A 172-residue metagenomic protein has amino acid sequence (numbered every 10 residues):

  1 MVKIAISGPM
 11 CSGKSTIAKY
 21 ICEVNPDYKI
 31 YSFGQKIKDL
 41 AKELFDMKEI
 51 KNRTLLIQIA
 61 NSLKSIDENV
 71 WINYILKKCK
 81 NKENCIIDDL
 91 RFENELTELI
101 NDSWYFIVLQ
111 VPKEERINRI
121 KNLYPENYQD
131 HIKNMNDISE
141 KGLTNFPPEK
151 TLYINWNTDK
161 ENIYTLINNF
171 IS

Functional and structural regions predicted by a protein language model:
M1-I4: Extreme N-terminal starter segment of soluble prokaryotic enzymes
P9: P-loop (Walker A) phosphate-binding loop of NTP-binding proteins
K14: Conserved lysine of the Walker
I17: Hydrophobic positions on the alpha1 helix immediately C-terminal to the Walker A/P-loop
Y20: Active-site signature of alpha/beta-hydrolase-fold catalytic machinery across serine- and Asp/Cys-nucleophile hydrolases
V24, K29, L76-Y124: ATP-dependent NMP and nucleoside kinases share a basic, alpha-helical "lid"
S32-C85, R91-N94: ATP-dependent small-molecule kinase phosphotransfer cores that center on conserved nucleotide phosphate-binding segments
V70, L109-S172: Small-molecule kinase domains that catalyze NTP-dependent phosphoryl transfer to phosphate-bearing small molecules
